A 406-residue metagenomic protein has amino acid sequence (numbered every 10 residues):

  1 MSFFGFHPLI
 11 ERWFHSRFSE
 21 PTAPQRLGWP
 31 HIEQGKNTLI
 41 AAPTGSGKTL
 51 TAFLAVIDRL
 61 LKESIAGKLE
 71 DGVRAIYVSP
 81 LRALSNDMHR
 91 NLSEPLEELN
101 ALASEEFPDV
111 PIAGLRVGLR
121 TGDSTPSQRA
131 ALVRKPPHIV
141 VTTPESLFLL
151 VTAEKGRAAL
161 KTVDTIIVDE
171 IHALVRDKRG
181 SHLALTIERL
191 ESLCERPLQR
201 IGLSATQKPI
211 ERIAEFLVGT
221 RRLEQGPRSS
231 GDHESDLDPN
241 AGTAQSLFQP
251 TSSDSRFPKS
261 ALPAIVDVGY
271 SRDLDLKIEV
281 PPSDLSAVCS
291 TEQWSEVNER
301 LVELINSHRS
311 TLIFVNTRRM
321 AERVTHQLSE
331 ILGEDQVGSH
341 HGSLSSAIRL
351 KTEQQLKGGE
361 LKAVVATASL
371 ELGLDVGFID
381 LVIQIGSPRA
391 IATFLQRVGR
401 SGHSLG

Functional and structural regions predicted by a protein language model:
S2, F6-R12, E33-N37, T51 (+2 more regions): Helicase motor core with emphasis on the C-terminal RecA-like subdomain
E11-S19: N-terminal pre-Walker A segment at the start of P-loop NTPase domains
S19-Q34: N-terminal pre-P-loop "Q-motif" helix
S46: ATP-binding Walker
